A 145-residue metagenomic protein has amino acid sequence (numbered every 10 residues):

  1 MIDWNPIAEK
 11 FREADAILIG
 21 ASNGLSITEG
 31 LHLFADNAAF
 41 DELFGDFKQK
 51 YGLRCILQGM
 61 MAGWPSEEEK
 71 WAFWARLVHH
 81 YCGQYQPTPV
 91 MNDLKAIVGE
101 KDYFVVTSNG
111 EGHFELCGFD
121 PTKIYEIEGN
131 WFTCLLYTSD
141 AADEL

Functional and structural regions predicted by a protein language model:
M1-S139: Conserved catalytic core of sirtuin-type NAD+-dependent deacylases
D140-L145: A short, hydrophobic C-terminal helix/tail in secreted or cell-surface proteins
